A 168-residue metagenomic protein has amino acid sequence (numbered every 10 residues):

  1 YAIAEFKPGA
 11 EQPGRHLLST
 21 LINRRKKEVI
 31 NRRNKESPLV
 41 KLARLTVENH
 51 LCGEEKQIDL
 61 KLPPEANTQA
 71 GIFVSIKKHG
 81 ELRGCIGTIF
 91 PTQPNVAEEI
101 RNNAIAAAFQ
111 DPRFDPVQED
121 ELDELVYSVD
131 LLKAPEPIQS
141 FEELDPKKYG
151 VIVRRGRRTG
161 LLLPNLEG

Functional and structural regions predicted by a protein language model:
Y1-P38, Q139, E143-K148, V153-R155 (+2 more regions): Flexible, D/E/H-enriched segments
A4, V74, Y127-L131: A structural signal for short, well-ordered beta-strand segments
N34-G71: Short, basic/aromatic recognition patches
A66-H79, C85-G87: Extended hydrophobic
L82-I86, T159-L163: Short small-residue beta-strand/loop micro-motif enriched in glycine and branched aliphatics
I89-A108: A short, polar/charged loop-to-alpha-helix boundary motif
A107-G150: Short, structured beta-strand-loop surface elements
